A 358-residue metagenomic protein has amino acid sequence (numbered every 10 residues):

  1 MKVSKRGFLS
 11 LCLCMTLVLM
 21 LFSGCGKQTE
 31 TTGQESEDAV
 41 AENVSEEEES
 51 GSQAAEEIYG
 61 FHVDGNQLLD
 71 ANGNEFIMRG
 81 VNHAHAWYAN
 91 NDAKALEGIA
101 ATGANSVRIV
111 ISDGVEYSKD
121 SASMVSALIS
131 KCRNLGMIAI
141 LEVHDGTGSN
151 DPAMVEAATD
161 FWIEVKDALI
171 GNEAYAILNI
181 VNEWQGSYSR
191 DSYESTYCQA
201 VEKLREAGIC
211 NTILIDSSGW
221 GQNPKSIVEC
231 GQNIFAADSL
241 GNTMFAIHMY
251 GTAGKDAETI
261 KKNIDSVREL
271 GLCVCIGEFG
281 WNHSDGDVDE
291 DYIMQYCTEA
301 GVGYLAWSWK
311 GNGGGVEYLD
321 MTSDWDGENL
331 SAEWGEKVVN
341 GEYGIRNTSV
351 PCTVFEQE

Functional and structural regions predicted by a protein language model:
M1-C12: Bacterial N-terminal signal peptides that target proteins for export
C12-M20: Bacterial N-terminal signal peptides
L21-D38: Sec-dependent signal peptide cleavage junction
V40-S106, E333, G341-E342, V350-F355: N-terminal carbohydrate-binding accessory modules
G60, A89, T159-I163, D167-I177 (+2 more regions): Extracellular glycoside hydrolase catalytic/binding regions
D92-G148, V155-D160, R205-A207, D289-G301: Aromatic-lined substrate-binding rim segments of carbohydrate-active enzymes
G148-M154, G314-Y318: Glycine-rich, charge-decorated loop segments at or immediately adjacent to ligand/cofactor-binding or catalytic sites
